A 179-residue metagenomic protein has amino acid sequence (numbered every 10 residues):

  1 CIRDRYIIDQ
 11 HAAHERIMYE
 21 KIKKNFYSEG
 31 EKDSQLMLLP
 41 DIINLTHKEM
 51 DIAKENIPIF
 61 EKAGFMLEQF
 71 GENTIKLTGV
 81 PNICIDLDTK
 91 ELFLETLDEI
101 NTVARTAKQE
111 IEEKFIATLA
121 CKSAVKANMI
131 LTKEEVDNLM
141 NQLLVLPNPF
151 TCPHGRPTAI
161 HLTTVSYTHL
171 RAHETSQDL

Functional and structural regions predicted by a protein language model:
C1-I2, A172-T175, L179: Short, small-residue-biased leader/transition segments that mark boundaries at the very start of proteins
R3-R171: Long, charged low-complexity intrinsically disordered regions
